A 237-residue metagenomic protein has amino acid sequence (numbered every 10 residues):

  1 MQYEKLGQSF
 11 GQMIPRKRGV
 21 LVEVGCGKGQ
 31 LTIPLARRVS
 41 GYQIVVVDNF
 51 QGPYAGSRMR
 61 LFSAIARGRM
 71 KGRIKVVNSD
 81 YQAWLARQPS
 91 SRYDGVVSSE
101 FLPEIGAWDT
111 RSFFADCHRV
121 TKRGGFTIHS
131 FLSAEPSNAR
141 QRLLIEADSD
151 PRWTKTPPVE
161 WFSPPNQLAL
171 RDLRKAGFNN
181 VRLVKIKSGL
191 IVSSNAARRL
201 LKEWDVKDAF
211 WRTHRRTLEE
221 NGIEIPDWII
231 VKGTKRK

Functional and structural regions predicted by a protein language model:
Q2-R18: Conserved alpha-helix/loop element of class I SAM-dependent methyltransferases that forms part of the SAM/SAH-binding
K28-S40: Conserved SAM-binding loop of SAM-dependent methyltransferases across substrates and taxa, primarily the Class I
R37-W84: Class I SAM-dependent methyltransferase SAM/SAH-binding core
A86-V96: A short acidic, Gly/Pro-enriched loop at the edge of an enzyme's catalytic core that lines a small-molecule cofactor
R111-R123: A short glycine-rich, Lys/Arg-flanked "PGG" loop and its adjoining helix->strand segment in the class I
I128-D150: Conserved class I S-adenosyl-L-methionine
E160-G177: Short alpha-helix
V184-K237: Conserved Class I S-adenosyl-L-methionine
